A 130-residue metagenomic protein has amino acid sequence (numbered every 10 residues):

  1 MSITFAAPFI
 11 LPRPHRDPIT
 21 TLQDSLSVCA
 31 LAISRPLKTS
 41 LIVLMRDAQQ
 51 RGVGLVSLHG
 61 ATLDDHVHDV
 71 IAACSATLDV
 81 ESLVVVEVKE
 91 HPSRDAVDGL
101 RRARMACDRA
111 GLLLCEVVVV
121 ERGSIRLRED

Functional and structural regions predicted by a protein language model:
M1-D130: Polybasic/polar functional segments that serve as interface/processing modules
